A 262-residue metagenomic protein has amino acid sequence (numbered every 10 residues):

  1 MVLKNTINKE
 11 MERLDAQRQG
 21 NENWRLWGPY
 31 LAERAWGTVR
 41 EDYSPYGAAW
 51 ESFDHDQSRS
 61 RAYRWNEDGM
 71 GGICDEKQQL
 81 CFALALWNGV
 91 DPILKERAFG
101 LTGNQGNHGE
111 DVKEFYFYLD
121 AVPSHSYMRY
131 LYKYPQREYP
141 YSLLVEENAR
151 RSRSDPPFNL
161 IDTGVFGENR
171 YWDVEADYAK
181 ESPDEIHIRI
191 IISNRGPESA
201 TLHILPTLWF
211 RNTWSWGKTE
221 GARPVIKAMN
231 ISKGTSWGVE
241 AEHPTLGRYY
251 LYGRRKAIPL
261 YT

Functional and structural regions predicted by a protein language model:
M1-T262: Anionic coordination/interaction segments
